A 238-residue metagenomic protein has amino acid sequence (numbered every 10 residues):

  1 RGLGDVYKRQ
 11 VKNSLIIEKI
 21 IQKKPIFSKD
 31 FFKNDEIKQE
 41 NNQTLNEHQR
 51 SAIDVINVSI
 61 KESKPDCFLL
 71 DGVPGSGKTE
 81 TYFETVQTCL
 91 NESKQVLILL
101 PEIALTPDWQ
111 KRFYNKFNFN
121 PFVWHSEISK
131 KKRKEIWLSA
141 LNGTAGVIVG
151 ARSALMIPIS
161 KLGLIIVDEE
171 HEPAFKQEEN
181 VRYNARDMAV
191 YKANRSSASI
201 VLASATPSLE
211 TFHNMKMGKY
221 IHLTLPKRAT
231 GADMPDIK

Functional and structural regions predicted by a protein language model:
R1-Y7: Short, small-residue-biased leader/transition segments that mark boundaries at the very start of proteins
K8-K23: A short, conserved structural fragment
N42-K64: N-terminal pre-P-loop "Q-motif" helix
P65-T85, L99: Walker A/P-loop
E80-T81, K94-F113: Conserved Walker A/P-loop ATP-binding site and its immediately adjacent core in helicase/helicase-like ATPase domains
P107-K130: Conserved helix-turn-beta segment of the N-terminal RecA-like "Helicase ATP-binding" lobe in SF1/SF2 helicases
E127-I148: Conserved motor-coupling elements within RecA-like helicase/translocase cores
L164, E172-D236: Post-DEXD/H (motif II) to motif III coupling segment of the RecA-like Helicase ATP-binding lobe
